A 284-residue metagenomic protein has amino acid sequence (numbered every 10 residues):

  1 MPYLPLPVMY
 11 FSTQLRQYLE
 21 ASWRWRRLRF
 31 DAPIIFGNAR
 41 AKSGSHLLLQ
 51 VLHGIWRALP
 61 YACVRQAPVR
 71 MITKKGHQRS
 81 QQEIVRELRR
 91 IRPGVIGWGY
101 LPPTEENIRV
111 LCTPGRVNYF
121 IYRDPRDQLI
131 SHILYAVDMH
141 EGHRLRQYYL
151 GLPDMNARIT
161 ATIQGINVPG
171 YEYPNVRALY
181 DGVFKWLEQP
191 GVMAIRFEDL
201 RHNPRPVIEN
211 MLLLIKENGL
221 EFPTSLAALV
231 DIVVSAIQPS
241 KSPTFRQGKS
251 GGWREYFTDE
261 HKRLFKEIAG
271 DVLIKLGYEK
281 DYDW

Functional and structural regions predicted by a protein language model:
P2-L152, G165-I195, R263-L264, I268 (+1 more regions): PAPS-dependent sulfotransferase catalytic domain
N38, S242-F245, D271: N-terminal hydrophobic or amphipathic segments with adjacent small-residue motifs that include Sec signal peptides
W56, I215-G219, F257, A269 (+1 more regions): A broad structural signal for alpha-helix termini and local helix breaks/kinks
A62, Y149-I163, D199, P204-V207: Acidic, glycine-rich loop-and-strand cores that form catalytic or ligand-binding grooves in diverse globular domains
A62-Q81, E188-D259, R263: The conserved 3'-phosphoadenosine-5'-phosphosulfate
T104, P153-D154, G248, T258: Helix N-terminus capping/helix-initiation residues
L152-I159, P169-Y173, E217-E221: Short, charged helix-to-loop "capping" segments that act as catalytic/coupling loops
N203, I268-A269: Residue-level recognition of alpha-helix termini/interfacial anchor residues
